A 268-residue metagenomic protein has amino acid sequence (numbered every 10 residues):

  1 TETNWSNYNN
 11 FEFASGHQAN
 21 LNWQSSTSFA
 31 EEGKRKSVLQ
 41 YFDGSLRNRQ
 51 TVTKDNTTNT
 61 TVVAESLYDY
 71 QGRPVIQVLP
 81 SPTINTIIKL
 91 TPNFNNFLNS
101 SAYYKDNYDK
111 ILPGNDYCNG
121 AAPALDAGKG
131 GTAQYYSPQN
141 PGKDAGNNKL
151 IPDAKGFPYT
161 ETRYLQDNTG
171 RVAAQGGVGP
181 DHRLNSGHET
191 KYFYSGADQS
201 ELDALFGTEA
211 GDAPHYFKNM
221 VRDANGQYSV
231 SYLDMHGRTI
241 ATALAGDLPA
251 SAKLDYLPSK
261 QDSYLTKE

Functional and structural regions predicted by a protein language model:
T1-E268: Beta-strand elements of repeat-based all-beta scaffolds
